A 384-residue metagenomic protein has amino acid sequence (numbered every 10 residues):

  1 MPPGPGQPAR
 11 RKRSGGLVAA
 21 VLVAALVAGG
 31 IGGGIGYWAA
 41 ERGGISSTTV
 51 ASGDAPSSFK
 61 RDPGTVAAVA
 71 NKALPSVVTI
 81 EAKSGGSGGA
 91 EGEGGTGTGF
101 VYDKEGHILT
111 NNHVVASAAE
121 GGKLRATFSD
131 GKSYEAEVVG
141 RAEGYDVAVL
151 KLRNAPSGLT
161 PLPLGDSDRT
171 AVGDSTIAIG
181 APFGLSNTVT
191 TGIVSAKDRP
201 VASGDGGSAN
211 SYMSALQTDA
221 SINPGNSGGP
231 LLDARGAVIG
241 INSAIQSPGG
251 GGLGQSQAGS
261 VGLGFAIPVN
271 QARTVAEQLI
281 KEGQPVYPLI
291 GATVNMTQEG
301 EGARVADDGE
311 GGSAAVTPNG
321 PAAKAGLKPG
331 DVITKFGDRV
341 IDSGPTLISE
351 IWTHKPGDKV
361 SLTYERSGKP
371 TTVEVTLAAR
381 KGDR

Functional and structural regions predicted by a protein language model:
M1-G16: Intrinsically disordered, low-complexity Pro/Gly-rich regions
R13-G300, I348, A379-R384: Serine-dependent protease modules
V69-A70, G330-I333, L362: Flexible, small-residue-rich helix->loop connector segments that border functional cores
G86, I280-S349, P370-T372: PDZ/PDZ-like groove recognition
V115-G121, A258, T334-T363, K369-P370: PDZ domains, with a preference for the canonical peptide-binding region formed by the helix
D174, A237, G330-V332, G337 (+1 more regions): Structural motif
G368-T371, G382-R384: Residue-level signal for protein termini and structural transition zones
